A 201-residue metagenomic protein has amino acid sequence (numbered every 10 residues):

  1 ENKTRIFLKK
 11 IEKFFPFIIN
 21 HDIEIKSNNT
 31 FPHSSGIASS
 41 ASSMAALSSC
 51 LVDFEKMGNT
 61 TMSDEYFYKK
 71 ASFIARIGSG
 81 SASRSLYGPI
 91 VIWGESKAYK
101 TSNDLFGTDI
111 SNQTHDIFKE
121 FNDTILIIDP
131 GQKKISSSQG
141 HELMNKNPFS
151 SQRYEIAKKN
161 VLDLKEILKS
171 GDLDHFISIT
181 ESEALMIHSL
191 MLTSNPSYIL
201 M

Functional and structural regions predicted by a protein language model:
E1-S35, S49-E65, N112: ATP-binding N-lobe of GHMP and related small-molecule kinases
K3, S39, S43-L47, I156 (+1 more regions): Catalytic-loop motifs flanking and including active-site residues across diverse enzymes
P16, A46, K56, D64-A75 (+6 more regions): Domain-wide signal for the mature, well-folded portions of proteins, strongly enriched in nucleus-encoded organellar
K26-N28, G94, I127: Residues in well-ordered beta-strands of folded domains
H33-S85, I92: Long, hydrophobic, well-ordered secondary-structure blocks that form the structural core and pocket-lining surfaces
G36-S39, Y87-G88, S96-K97, S136-G140: Short acidic, glycine/serine/threonine-rich loops at helix termini
Y66-F118, L190, Y198: Alpha/beta catalytic cores of group-transfer enzymes, especially the acyltransferase/condensing modules of polyketide
N112-M201: C-terminal nucleotide
